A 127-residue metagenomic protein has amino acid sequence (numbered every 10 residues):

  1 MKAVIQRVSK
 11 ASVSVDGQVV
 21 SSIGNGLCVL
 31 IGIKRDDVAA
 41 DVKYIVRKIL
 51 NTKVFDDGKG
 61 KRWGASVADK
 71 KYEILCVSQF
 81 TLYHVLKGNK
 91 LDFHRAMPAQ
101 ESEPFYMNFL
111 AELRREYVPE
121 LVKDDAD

Functional and structural regions predicted by a protein language model:
M1-K90, P104-D127: N-terminal, polar/charged subdomain of small-to-medium soluble alpha/beta proteins
L91-A96: Short glycine-enriched, charge-decorated loop/helix-capping segments at active-site entrances that position
P98-P104: A short acidic, glycine-rich active-site loop that binds or catalyzes chemistry on phosphate/adenosine moieties
